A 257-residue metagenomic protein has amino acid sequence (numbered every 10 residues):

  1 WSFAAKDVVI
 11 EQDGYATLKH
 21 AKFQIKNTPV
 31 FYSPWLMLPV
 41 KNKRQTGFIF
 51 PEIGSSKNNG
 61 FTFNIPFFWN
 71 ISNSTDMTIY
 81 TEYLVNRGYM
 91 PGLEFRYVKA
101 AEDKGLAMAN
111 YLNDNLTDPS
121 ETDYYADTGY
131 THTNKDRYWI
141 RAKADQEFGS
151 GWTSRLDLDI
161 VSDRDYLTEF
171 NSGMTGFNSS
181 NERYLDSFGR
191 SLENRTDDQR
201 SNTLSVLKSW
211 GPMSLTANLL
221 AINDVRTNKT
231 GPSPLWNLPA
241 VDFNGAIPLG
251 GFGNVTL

Functional and structural regions predicted by a protein language model:
S2, D7-L257: Outer-membrane beta-barrel proteins and related beta-barrel translocases across Gram-negative bacteria
